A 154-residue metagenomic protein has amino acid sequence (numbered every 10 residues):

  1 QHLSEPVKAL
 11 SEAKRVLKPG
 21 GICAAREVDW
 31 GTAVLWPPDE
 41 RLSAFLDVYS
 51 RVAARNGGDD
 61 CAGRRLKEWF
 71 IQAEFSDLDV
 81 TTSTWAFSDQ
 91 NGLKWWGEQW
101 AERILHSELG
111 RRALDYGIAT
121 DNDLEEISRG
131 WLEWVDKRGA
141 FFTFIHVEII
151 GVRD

Functional and structural regions predicted by a protein language model:
Q1-V7: A short SAM/SAH-binding and catalytic strip from SAM-dependent methyltransferases
S4, K18, F75: Short conserved AdoMet
V7-I22: A short glycine-rich, Lys/Arg-flanked "PGG" loop and its adjoining helix->strand segment in the class I
A24-G92: Conserved catalytic/acceptor-binding region of the Class I
R64-L66, D123-E125, T143-V147: Short coil/turn segments at secondary-structure boundaries
A73-S76, W95, F142-D154: Core SAM-dependent methyltransferase catalytic element
D79-F142: C-terminal helical/coil "lid" or tail adjacent to the Rossmann-like core of SAM-dependent
